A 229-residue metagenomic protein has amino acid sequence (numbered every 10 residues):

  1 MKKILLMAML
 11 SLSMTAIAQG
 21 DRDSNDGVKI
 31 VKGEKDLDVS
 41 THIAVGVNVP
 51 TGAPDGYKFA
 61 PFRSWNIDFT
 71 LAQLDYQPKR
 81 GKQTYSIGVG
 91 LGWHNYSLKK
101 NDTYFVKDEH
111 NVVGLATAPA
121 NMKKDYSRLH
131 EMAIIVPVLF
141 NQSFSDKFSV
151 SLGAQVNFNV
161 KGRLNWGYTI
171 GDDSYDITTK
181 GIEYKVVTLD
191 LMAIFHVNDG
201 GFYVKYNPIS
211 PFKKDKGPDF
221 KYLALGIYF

Functional and structural regions predicted by a protein language model:
M1-S24, N141, F148, F229: Bacterial Sec-dependent N-terminal signal peptides
Q19-Y76: Short glycine/proline- and aromatic-enriched beta-strand/turn motifs that initiate or cap beta-hairpins
I30, I43, V47, I67-Y76 (+5 more regions): Residues on the lipid-exposed face of transmembrane beta-strands in outer-membrane beta-barrel proteins
K35-T41, G81-I87, H130, D146-V150 (+3 more regions): Outer-envelope beta-barrel architecture signal
P50, I177-F229: Predominantly the C-terminal beta-signal and adjacent terminal strand-loop region of outer-membrane beta-barrel
P50-F62, Y96-H130, N159-M192: Extracellular/periplasm-exposed beta-strand and loop segments of Gram-negative cell-envelope proteins, dominated by
D55-A60, K79, F144-K147, K185-V186 (+1 more regions): Solvent-exposed loop/turn segments connecting transmembrane beta-strands in outer-membrane beta-barrel proteins
R80-V106: Early exported N-terminus immediately downstream of N-terminal targeting peptides
